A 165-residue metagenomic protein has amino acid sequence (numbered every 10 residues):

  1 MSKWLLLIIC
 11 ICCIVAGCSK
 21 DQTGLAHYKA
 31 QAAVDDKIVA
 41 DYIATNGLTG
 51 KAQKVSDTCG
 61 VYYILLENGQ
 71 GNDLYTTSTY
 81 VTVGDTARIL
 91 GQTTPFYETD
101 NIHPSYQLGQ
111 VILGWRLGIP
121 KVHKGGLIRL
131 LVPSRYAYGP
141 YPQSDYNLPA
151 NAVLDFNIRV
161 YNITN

Functional and structural regions predicted by a protein language model:
M1-W4, S19: Positively charged n-region of N-terminal signal peptides that target proteins for export
C12-G17: C-terminal motif of bacterial Sec signal peptides marking the signal peptidase cleavage site
C18-N165: Cross-family detector of peptidyl-prolyl cis-trans isomerase
